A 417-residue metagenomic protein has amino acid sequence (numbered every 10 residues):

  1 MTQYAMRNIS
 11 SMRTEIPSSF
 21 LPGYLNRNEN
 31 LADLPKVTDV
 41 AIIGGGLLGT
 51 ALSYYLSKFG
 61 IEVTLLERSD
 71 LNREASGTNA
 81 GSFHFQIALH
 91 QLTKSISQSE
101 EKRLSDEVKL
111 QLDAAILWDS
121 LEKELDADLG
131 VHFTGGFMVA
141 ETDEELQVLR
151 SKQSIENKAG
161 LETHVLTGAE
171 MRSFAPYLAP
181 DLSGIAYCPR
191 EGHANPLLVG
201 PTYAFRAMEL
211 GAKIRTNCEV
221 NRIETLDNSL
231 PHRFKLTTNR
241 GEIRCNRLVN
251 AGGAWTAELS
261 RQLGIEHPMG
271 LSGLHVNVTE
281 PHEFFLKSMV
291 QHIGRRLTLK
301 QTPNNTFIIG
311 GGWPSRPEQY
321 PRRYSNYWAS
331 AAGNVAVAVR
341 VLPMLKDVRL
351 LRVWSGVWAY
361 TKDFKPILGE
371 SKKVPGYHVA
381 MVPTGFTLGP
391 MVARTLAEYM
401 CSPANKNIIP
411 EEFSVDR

Functional and structural regions predicted by a protein language model:
M1-V40, K58: Extreme N-terminal leader/targeting segments of oxidoreductases
P35, A127-A140, K152, A159 (+5 more regions): Helix-loop-beta segment of a Rossmann-like dinucleotide-binding subdomain
K58-N79: Glycine-rich FAD pyrophosphate-binding loop
R73, E242-K287: Central helical "cap/lid" subdomain
S82-E170: Dinucleotide-binding Rossmann-like beta1-alpha1 core, especially the glycine-rich loop that anchors the ADP
A186-N246: Helical element adjacent to the flavin cofactor pocket in flavoenzyme catalytic cores
E283-P375: Active-site lid/adjacent beta-loop-alpha segment flanking the redox-cofactor pocket in flavoenzymes
R340-R417: C-terminal catalytic lobe of FAD-dependent flavoproteins
